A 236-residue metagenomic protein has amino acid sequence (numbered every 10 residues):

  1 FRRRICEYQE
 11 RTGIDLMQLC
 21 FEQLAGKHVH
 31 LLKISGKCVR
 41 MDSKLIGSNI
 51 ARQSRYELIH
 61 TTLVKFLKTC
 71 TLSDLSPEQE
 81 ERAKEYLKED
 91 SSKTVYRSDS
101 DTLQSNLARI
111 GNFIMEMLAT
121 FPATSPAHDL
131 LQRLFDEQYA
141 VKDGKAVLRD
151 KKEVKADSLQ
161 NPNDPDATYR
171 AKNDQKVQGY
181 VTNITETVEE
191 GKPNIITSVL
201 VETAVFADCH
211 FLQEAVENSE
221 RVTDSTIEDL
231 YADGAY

Functional and structural regions predicted by a protein language model:
F1-E228, G234: Polybasic low-complexity intrinsically disordered regions
